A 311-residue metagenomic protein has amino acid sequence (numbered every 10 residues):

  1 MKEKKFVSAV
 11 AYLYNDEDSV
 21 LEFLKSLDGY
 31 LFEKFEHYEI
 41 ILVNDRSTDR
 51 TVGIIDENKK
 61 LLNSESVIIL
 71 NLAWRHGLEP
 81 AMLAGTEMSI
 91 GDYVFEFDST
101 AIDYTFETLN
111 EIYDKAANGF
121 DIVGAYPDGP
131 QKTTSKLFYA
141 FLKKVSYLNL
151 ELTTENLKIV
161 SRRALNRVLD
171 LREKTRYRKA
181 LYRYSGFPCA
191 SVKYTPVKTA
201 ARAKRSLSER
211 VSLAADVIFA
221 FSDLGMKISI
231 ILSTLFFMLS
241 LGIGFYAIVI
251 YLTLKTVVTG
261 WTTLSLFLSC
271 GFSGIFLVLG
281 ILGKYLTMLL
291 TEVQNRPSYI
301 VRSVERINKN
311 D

Functional and structural regions predicted by a protein language model:
M1-G29: N-proximal low-complexity "stem/linker" segments adjacent to membrane-targeting elements
S19-L21, D49-N58: Acidic helix N-cap motif at the loop->helix transition within catalytic regions of sugar-transfer enzymes
E36-S47, L70-N71: Short beta-strand/loop segment that forms part of the nucleotide-sugar
N44-V52, A101-I102: A conserved acidic beta->alpha catalytic loop
L72-S89, E107-E111: Glycine-rich, basic loop-to-helix element that forms the pyrophosphate-binding segment of sugar-nucleotide handling
V94: Short aromatic/hydrophobic "clamp" motif used to bind/position activated sugar donors
E107-I122: Conserved donor-nucleotide/metal-binding helix-loop-beta segment in metal-dependent transferases, i.e., the alpha-helix
R163-L224: Catalytic donor/gating beta->alpha subdomain of glycosyltransferases that bind UDP-sugars
